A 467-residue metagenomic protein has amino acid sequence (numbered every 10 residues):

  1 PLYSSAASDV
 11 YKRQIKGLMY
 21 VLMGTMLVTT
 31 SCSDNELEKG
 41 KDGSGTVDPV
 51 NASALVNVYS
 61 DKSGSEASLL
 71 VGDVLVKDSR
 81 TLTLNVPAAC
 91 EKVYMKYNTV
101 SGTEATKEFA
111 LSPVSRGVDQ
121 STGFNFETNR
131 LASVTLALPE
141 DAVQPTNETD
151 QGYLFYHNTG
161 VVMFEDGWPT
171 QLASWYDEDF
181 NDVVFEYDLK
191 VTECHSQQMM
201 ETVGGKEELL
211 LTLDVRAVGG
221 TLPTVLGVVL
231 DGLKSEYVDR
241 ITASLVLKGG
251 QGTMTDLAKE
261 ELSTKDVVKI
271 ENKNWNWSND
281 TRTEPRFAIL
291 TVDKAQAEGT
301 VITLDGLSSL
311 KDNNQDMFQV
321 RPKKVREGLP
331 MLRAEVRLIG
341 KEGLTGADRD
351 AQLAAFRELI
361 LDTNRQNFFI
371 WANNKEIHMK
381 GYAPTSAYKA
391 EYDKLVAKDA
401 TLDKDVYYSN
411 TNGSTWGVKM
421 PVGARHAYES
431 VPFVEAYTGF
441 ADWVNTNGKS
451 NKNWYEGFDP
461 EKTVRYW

Functional and structural regions predicted by a protein language model:
P1-Y11: Single conserved hydrophobic/aromatic residue that forms the stacking wall/gate of nucleotide- or nucleobase-binding
S8-D9, M26-A52: Bacterial Sec-dependent N-terminal signal peptides
K39-V47, T106-G152: Extracellular beta-sheet/turn segments enriched in Thr/Pro/Gly and aliphatic residues
N51-V74, F180, P223: Short, ordered, surface-exposed loop/turn motifs in non-cytosolic proteins
K77-T128: Short Pro-Gly-centered beta-turn/loop motif in secreted/extracellular proteins
Y187, G204-A217: Short, well-ordered beta-strand segments enriched in hydrophobic/aromatic residues
V229-V267: Solvent-exposed beta-hairpin/edge-strand motifs
E271-W467: A eukaryote-biased signal for long
